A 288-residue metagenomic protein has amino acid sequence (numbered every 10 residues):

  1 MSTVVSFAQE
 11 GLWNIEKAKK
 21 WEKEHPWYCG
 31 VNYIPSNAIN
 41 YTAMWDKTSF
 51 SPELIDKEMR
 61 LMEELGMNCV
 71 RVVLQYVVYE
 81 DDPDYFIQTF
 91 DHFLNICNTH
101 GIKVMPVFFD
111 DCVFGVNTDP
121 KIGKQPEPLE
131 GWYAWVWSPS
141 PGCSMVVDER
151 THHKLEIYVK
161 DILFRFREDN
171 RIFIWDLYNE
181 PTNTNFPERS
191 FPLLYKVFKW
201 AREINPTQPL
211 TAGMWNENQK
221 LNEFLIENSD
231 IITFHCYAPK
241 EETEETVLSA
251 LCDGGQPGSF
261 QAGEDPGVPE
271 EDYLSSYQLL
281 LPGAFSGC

Functional and structural regions predicted by a protein language model:
M1-Q9: Bacterial Sec-dependent N-terminal signal peptides
E10-E245: Active-site mouth of glycoside hydrolases
C29-G30, Q256-C288: Substrate-binding cleft of secreted/luminal carbohydrate-active enzymes
G101-K103, Q208-P209, G255-S259, S275: Proline-centered loop/turn at the N-terminus of a beta-strand
P120, E244-L248, D265-Y273: Histidine/acidic-residue-rich catalytic or RNA/ligand-binding cores of hydrolases and nuclease-related proteins
F191, Y195, K199, E245-E264: P-loop/Walker A phosphate-binding loop and immediately adjacent motor/lid segment at beta-alpha junctions
E223-I226, L248-C252, S276: Mature extracellular/periplasmic domains of secretome proteins
